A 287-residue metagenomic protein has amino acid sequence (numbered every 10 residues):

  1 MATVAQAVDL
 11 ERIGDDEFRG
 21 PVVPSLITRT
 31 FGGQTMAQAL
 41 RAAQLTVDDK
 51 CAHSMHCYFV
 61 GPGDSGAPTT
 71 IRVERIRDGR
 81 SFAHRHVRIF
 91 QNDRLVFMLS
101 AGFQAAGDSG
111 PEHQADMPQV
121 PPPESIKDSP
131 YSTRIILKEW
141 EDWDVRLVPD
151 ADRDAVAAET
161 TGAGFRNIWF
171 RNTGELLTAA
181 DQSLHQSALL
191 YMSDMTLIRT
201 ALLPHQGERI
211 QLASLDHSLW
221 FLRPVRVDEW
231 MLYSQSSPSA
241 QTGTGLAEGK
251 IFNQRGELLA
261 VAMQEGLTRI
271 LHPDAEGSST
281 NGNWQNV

Functional and structural regions predicted by a protein language model:
M1-V287: Terminal targeting signals and extreme-terminal segments of soluble enzymes
